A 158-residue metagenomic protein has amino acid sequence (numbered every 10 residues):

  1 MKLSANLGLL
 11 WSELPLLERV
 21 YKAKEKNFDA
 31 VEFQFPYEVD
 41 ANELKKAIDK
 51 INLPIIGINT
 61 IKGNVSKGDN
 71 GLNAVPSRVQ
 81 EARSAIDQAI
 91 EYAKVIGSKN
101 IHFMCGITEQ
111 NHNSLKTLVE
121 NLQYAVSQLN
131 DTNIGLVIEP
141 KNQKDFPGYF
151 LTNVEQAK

Functional and structural regions predicted by a protein language model:
M1-K94, Q123: N-terminal pre-domain/capping segments
L72-K158: Active-site acidic/histidine proton-transfer and metal-coordination neighborhood in alpha/beta enzyme cores
